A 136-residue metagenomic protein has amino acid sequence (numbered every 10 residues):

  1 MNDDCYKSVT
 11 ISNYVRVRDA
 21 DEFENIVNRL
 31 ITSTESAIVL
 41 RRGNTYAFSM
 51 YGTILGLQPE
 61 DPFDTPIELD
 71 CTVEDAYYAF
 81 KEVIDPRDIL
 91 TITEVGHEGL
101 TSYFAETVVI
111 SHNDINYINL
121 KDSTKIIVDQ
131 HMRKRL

Functional and structural regions predicted by a protein language model:
M1-L30, L136: Short, extreme N-terminal segment that most often corresponds to the first beta-strand
C5-V9, L40, V95: Alpha-helical protein-protein interaction elements
L30-S33, R41-L136: Charged interaction segments
A37: Ligand-binding pocket scaffold of soluble enzyme catalytic domains
